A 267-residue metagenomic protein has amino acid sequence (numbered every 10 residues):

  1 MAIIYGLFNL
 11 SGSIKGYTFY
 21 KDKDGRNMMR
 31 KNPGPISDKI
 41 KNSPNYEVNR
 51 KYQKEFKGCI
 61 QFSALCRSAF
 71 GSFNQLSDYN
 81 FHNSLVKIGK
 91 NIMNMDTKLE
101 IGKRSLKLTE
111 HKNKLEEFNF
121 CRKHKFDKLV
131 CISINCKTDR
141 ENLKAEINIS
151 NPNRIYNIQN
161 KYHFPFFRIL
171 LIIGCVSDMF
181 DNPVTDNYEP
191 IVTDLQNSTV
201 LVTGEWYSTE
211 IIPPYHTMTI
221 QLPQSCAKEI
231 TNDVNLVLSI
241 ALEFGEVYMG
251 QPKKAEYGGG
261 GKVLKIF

Functional and structural regions predicted by a protein language model:
M1-H124: Long, polar/Ser/Thr-enriched low-complexity segments that form simple helices or flexible linkers at protein ends
L10, F19-D22, V48, P190 (+3 more regions): Intrinsically disordered, low-complexity regions enriched in small/polar residues
Q53, Q61, Q75, Q159 (+3 more regions): Residue-identity detector for glutamine
M93-N235, S239-G245, Y257: Charged linear interaction tracts used for macromolecular binding and regulation
M249-F267: Extracellular fibronectin type III
